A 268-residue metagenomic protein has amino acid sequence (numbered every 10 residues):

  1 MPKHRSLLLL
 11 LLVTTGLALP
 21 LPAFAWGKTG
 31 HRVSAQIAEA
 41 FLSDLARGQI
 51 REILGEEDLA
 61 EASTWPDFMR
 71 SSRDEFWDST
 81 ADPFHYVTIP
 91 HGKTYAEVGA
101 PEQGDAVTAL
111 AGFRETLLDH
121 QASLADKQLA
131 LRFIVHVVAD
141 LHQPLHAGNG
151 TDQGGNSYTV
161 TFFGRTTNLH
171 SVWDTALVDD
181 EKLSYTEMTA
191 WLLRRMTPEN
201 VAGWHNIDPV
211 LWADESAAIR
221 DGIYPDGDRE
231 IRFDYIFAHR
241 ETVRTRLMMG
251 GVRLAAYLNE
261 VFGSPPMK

Functional and structural regions predicted by a protein language model:
M1-L10: Bacterial N-terminal signal peptides that target proteins for export
L9-V13, L17: Hydrophobic helical h-region of N-terminal Sec-dependent signal peptides in bacterial secretory/periplasmic proteins
G16-A18, A62, D140: Generic N-terminal simple sequence motifs
P20-P22: N-terminal signal peptide c-region/cleavage motif recognized by signal peptidases
F24-V137, P144-K268: N-terminal, motif-rich segments that launch catalysis or mediate targeting to/interaction with membranes, typified by
